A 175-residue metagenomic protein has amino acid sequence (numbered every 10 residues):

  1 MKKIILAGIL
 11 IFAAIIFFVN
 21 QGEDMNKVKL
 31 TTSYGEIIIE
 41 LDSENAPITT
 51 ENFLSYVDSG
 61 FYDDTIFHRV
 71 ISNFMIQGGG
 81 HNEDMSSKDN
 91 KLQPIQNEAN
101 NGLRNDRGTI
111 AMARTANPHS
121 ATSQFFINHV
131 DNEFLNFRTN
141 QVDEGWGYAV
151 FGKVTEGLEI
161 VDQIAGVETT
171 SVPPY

Functional and structural regions predicted by a protein language model:
K2-Y175: Cyclophilin-like peptidyl-prolyl cis-trans isomerases
